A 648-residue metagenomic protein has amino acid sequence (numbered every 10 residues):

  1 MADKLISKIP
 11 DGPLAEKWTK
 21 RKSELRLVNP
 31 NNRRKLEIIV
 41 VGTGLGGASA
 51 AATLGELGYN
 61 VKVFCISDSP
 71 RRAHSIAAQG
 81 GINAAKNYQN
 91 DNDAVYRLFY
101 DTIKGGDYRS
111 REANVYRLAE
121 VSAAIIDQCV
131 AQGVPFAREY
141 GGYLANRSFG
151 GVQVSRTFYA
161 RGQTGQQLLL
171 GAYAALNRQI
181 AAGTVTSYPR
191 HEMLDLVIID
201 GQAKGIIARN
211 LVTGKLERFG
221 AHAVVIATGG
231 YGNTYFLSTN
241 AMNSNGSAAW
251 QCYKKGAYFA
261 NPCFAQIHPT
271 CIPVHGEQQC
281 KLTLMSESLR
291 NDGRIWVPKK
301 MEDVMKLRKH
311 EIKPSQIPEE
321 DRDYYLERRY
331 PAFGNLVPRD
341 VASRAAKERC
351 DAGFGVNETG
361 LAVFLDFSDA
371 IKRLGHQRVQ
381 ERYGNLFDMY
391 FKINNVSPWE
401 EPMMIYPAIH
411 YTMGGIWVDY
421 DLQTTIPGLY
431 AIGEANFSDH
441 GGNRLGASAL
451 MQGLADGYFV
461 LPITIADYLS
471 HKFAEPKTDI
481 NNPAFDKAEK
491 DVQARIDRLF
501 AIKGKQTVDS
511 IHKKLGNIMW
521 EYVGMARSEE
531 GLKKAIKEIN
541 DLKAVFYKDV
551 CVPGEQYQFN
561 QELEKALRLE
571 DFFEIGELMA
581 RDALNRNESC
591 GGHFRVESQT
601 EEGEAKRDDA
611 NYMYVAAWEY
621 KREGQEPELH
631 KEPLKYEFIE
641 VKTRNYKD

Functional and structural regions predicted by a protein language model:
T19-K20, L25-V28, N32-E37, A50-T53 (+11 more regions): Glycine- and aromatic-enriched mobile tails/lids
R34-L36, G214-A223, T425: Core beta-strand elements of the Rossmann-like FAD/NAD(P) dinucleotide-binding domain in flavoenzyme oxidoreductases
G42-L45: Glycine-rich Rossmann-fold phosphate-binding loop(s) that bind the pyrophosphate of adenine dinucleotide cofactors
S67-Y100, Q266-T270, Q278-K281: Conserved N-terminal glycine-rich FAD pyrophosphate-binding loop of Rossmann-like flavoproteins
Y108-E112, A145-L169, G232-F236, V363-Q377: Helix-loop-beta segment of a Rossmann-like dinucleotide-binding subdomain
I125, V130-K215, G220, A227 (+1 more regions): Conserved redox-cofactor binding core of oxidoreductases
A223-Q278, L282, H440-I463: Glycine-rich loop(s) and the adjacent beta-strand/alpha-helix scaffold that form part
Q251, Y258-K392, I463-A466: An anion/pyrophosphate-binding glycine-rich loop and adjacent beta-alpha core in soluble alpha-beta enzymes
